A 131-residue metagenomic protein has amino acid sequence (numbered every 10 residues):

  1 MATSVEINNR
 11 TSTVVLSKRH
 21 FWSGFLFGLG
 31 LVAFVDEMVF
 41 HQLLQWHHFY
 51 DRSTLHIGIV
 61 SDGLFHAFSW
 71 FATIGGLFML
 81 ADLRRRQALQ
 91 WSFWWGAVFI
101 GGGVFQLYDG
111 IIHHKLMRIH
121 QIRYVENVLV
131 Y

Functional and structural regions predicted by a protein language model:
M1-L16: Short, Lys/Arg-rich, polar N-terminal cytosolic tail immediately upstream of the first transmembrane signal-anchor
S12-S17, T54-I59, R86-Q90, L129: Membrane-helix interfacial "entry" motifs
V15-G30, R86-V104: Interfacial segments of alpha-helical transmembrane regions
F21, F25, F71-R86: Transmembrane alpha-helical segments in integral membrane proteins
G30-A33, S69-G76, G103-G110: Helical transmembrane-bundle signal
L31-H41: Alpha-helical transmembrane segments of multi-pass membrane proteins
V39-Y50, G110-Y131: Interfacial helix-loop-helix junctions of multi-pass membrane proteins
H56-F78, V128-Y131: Membrane-interface loop-to-helix entry segments
